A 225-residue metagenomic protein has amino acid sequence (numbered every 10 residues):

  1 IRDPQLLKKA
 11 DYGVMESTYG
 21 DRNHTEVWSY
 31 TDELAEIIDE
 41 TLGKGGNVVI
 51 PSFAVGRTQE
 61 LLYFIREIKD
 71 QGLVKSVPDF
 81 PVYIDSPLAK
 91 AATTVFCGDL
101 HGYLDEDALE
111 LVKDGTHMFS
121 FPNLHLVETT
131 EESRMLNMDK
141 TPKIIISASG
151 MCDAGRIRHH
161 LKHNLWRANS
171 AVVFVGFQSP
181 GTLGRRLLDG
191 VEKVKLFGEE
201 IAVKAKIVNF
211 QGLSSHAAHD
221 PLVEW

Functional and structural regions predicted by a protein language model:
I1, R22-T25, Q59-L61, A92-T94 (+2 more regions): Short helix/loop capping segments that flank catalytic or ligand/cofactor-binding pockets
I1-V77: His/Asp/Glu-rich metal-coordinating catalytic cores of metallo-dependent phosphodiesterases/hydrolases acting on
E16, P51-F53, Y83-D85, I146-A148 (+2 more regions): Generic beta-strand/beta-sheet core signal
Y19, R57, L88, Q178-S179: Active-site-proximal loop/turn and secondary-structure-junction residues that shape catalytic pockets, frequently
S29-T31, I65-K69, F96-D105, L187-V191: Short secondary-structure boundary/capping segments
R57, V77-G98: Short, conserved secondary-structure transition motifs
E67-D70, G115-W225: C-terminal regulatory/interaction regions
K75-P78, H101-L111: A glycine-rich helix N-cap at a beta->alpha junction
